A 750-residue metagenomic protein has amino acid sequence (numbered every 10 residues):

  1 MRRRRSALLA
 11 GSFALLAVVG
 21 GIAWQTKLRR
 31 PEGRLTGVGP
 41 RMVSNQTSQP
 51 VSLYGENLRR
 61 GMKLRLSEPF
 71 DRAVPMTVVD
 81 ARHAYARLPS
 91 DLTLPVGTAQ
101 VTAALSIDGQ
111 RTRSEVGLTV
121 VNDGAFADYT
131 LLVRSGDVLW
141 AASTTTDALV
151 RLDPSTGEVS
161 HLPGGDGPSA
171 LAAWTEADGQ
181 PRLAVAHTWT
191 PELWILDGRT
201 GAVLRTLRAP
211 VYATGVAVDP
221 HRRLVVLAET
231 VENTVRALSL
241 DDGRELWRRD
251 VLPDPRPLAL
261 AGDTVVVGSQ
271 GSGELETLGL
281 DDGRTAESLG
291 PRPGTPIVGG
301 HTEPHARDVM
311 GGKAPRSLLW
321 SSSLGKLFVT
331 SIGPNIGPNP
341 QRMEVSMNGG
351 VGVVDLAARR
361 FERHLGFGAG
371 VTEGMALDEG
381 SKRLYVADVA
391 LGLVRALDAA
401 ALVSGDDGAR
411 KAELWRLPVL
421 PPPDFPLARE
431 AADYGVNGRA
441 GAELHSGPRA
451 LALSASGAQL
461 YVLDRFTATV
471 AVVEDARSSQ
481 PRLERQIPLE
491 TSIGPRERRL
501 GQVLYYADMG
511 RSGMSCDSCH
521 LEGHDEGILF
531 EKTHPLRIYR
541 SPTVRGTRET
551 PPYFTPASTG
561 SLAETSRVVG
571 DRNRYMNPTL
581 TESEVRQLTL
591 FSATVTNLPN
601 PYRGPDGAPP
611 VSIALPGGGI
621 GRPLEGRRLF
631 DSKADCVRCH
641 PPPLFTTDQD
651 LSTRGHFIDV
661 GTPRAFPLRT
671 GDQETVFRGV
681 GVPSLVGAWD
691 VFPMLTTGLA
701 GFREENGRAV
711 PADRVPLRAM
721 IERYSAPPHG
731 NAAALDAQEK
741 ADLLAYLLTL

Functional and structural regions predicted by a protein language model:
G20-M62, F70, G109-Y129: Beta-strand/beta-sandwich contexts
G21, T130, G312-S317, S321 (+3 more regions): Periplasmic c-type cytochrome electron-transfer domains
V121-A125, L162-D166, T206-P210, R248-L252 (+5 more regions): Surface loop/turn motifs at the tips and blade-to-blade linkers of beta-strand repeat domains
D123-D147, S169: Beta-strand-rich domains and repeat architectures in extracellular enzymes and scaffolds, especially beta-propellers
R134-G136, W174-Q180, V218-R222, L260-G262 (+3 more regions): Residue-level detector of Asp-centered blade-edge/turn motifs that repeat once per structural unit in beta-propeller
L139-A141, R182-A184, L224-V226, V265-V267 (+3 more regions): Conserved beta-propeller blade signature
T146-A148, T190-P191, E232-N233, S272-E274 (+3 more regions): Short glycine/acidic-enriched loop and turn motifs that connect beta-strands
D153-G157, D197-G201, S239-G243, G279-G283 (+3 more regions): Short loop/turn segments that connect beta-strands within beta-propeller blades
